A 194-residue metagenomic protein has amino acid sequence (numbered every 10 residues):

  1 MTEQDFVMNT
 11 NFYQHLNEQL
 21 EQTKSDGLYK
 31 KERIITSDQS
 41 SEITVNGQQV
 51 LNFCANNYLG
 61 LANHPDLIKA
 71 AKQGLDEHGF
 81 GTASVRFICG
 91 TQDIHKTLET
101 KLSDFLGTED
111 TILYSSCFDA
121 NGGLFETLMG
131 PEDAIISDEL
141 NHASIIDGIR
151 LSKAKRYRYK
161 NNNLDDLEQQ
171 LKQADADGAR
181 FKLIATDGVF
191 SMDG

Functional and structural regions predicted by a protein language model:
T2, F6-Q22: Charged, compositionally biased N-terminal leader segments and the immediate start of the first structured element
L16-E18, K24-H78: N-terminal "arm"/small-domain region of PLP-dependent enzymes with the aminotransferase-like
G60-L61, I88-T91, A143, L164-D165 (+1 more regions): Short, small-residue-enriched loops and turns at beta-alpha junctions that line or gate enzyme active sites
K69, Q73-C117: Conserved N-terminal alpha-helix of the aminotransferase class I/II PLP-enzyme fold
L124-A143: Conserved PLP-anchoring active-site segment centered on the Schiff-base-forming lysine
P131, L151-K153: Short, structured coil segments at secondary-structure junctions
Y157, N161-G194: Active-site phosphate-binding strand-loop segment of PLP-dependent enzymes
